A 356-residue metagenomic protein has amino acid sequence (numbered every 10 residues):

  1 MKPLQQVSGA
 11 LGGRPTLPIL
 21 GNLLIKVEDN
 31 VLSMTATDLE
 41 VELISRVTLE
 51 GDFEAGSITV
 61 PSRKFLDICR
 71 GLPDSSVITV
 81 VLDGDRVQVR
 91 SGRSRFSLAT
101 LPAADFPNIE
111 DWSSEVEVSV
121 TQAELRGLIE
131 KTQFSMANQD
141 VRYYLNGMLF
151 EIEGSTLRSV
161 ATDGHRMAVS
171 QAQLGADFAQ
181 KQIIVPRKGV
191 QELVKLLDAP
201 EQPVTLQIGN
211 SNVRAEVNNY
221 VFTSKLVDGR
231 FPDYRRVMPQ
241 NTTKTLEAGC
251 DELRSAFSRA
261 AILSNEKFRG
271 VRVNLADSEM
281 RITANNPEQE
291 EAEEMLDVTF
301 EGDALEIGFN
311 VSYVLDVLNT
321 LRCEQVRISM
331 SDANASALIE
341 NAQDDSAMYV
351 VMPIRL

Functional and structural regions predicted by a protein language model:
M1-L356: Structural preference for solvent-exposed beta-strand-turn elements and adjacent flexible terminal/loop segments within
